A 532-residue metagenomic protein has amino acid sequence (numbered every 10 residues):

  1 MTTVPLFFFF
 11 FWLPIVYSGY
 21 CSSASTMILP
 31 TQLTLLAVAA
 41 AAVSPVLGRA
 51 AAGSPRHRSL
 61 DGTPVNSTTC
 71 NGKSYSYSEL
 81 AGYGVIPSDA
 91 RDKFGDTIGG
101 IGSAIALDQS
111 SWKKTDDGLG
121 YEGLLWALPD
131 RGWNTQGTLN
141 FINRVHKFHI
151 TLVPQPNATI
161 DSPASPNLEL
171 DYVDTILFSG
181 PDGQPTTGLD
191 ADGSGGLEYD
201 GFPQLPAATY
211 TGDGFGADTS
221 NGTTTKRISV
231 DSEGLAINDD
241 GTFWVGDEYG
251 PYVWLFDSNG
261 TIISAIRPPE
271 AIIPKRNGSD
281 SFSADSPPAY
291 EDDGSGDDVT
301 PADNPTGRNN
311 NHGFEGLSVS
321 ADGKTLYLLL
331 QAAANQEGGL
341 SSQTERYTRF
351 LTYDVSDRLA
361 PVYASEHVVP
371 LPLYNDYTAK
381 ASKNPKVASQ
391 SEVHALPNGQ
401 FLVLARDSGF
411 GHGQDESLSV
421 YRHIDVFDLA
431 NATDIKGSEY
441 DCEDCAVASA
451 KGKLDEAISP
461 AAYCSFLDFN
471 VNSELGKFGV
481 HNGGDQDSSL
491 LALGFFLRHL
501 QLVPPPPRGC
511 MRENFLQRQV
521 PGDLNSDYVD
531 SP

Functional and structural regions predicted by a protein language model:
T2-T3, P14, A24-A50: Fungal secretory targeting signals
F8-F9: Long, low-complexity Q/N-rich tracts
L47-P532: Sequence/structural signature of beta-propeller domains
